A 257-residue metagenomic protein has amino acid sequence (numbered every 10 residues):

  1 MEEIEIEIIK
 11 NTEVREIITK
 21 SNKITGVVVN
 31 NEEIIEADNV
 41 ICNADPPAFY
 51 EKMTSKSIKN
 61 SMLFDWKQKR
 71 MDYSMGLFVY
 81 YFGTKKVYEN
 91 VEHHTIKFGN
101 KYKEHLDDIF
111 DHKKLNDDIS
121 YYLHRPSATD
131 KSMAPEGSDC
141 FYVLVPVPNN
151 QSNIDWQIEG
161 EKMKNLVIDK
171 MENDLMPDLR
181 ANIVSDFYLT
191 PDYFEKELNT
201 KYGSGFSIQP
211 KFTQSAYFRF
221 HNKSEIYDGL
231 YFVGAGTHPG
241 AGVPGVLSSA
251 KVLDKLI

Functional and structural regions predicted by a protein language model:
E2-V14: A conserved beta-strand/loop element that lines the FAD pocket in flavoprotein oxidoreductases
N11-R15, A37-D38, N182-Y188: Beta-strand segments within the central parallel beta-sheet cores of soluble alpha/beta enzyme folds
R15-P135: Mid-domain catalytic core of redox enzymes that form a hydrophobic substrate pocket/lid adjacent to a catalytic redox
I41, F82, V143, M171 (+3 more regions): Hydrophobic, well-ordered secondary-structure elements that form the walls of internal hydrophobic environments
L77, P148-Q157, F232-T237: Glycine- and acidic
K85-E195: C-terminal segments that line or cap access tunnels to active or ligand-binding sites in enzymes and enzyme-associated
D118-Y122, P177-P239: A glycine-rich dinucleotide-binding beta-alpha-beta segment and adjacent secondary-structure elements that constitute
A235-I257: A conserved FAD-binding loop/helix module that cradles the flavin
